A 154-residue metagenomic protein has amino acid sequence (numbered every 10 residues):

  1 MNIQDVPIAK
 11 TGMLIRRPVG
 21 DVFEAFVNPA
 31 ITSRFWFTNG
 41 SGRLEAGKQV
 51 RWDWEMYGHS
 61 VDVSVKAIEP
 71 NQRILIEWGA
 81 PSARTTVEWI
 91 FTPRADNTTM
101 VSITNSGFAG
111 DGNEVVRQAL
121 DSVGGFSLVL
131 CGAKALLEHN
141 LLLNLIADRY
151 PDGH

Functional and structural regions predicted by a protein language model:
M1-S41: Hydrophobic ligand-binding cavity/cleft-lining segments
V6-G12, Q49, S60, R73 (+2 more regions): Intrinsic-disorder/low-complexity, polar/charged segments enriched in Ser/Thr/Lys/Arg/Asp/Glu/Gln
M13, D62-A67, T86-P93: Hydrophobic/aromatic beta-strand elements that line small-molecule binding cavities or substrate pockets in beta-rich
L14-P18, D53-E55, G79, T92 (+1 more regions): Solvent-exposed residues in well-ordered beta-strands and their adjoining turns, especially edge/terminal strands
V22-F26, T32, V50, V65 (+4 more regions): Hydrophobic pocket/interface hotspot
S33-R34, N39-P81: Glycine-rich portal/gate segments that line the openings of hydrophobic small-molecule binding cavities
P81-L128, A133, I146: Beta-strand/loop substructures that line and gate deep hydrophobic ligand-binding cavities in soluble
A135-H154: Short, highly charged C-terminal tails/helix-capping segments
